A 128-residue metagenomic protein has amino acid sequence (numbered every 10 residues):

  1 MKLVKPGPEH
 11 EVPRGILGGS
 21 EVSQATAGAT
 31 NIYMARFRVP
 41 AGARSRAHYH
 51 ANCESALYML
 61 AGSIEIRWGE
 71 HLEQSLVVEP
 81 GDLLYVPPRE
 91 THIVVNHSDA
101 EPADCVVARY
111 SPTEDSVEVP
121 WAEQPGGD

Functional and structural regions predicted by a protein language model:
M1-N31, R46, E118-D128: A short, N-terminal "cap"/entry segment at the start of jelly-roll beta-barrel domains of the cupin/DSBH fold
S20, A35-A51: Conserved short histidine dyad/triad with adjacent acidic residue
T30, A43-H50, Y58, G69: Catalytic core of non-heme Fe(II) oxygenases with the double-stranded beta-helix
M34-R38, A56, S75, L83-Y85 (+1 more regions): Conserved hydrophobic/aromatic beta-strand scaffold that supports enzyme active sites
C53-P80: A short beta-strand-loop-beta hairpin characteristic of the jelly-roll/cupin
A56, Y85, A100-V117: A short hydrophobic beta-strand segment most commonly corresponding to one strand of the jelly-roll/cupin
W68, V78-H97, Y110: Conserved metal-binding segment of the jelly-roll/cupin
